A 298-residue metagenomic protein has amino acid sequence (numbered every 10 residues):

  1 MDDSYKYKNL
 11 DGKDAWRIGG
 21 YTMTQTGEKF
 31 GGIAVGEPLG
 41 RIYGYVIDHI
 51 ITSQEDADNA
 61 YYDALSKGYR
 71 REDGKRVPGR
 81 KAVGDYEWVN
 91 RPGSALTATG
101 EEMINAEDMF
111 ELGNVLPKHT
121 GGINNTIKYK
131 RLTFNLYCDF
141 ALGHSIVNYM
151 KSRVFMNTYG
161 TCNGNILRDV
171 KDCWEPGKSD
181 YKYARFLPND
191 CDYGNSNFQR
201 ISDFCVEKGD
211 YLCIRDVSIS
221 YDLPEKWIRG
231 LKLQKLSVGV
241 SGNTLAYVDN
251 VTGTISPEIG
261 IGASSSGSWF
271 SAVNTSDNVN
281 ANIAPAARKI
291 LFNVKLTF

Functional and structural regions predicted by a protein language model:
M1, K128, D139-A141, S241-L245 (+1 more regions): Outer-membrane beta-barrel pore domains and translocons
M1-G113, F155, E175-S179, N243 (+1 more regions): Conserved small-residue
D2-W16, G143-D172, V248-G260: Outer-membrane beta-barrel and related beta-rich outer-membrane complex signature in Gram-negative bacteria
H119-G121, K130-L132, D210, K232-L236 (+1 more regions): Outer-envelope beta-barrel architecture signal
R131-L136, K226-W227: Repeated loop/turn-to-beta-strand initiation elements of outer-membrane beta-barrel proteins
L136, V238-V240, V294: Membrane-embedded beta-strand positions of outer-membrane beta-barrel proteins
A141-V238, G242-N243: Extracytoplasmic gating/loop element in the C-terminal half of outer-membrane beta-barrel translocons and assembly
A286-F298: Outer-membrane beta-barrel "beta-signal"
